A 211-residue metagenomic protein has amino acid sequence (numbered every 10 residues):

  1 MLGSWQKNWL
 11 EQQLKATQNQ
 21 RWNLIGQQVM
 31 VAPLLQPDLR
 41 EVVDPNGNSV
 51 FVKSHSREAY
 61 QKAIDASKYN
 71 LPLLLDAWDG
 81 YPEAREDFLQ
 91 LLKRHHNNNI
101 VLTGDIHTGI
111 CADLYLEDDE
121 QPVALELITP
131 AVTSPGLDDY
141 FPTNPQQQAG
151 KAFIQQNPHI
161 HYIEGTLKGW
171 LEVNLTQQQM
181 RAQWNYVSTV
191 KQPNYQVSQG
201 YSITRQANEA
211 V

Functional and structural regions predicted by a protein language model:
M1-V211: Metal-dependent phosphoester/phosphodiester hydrolase catalytic core
